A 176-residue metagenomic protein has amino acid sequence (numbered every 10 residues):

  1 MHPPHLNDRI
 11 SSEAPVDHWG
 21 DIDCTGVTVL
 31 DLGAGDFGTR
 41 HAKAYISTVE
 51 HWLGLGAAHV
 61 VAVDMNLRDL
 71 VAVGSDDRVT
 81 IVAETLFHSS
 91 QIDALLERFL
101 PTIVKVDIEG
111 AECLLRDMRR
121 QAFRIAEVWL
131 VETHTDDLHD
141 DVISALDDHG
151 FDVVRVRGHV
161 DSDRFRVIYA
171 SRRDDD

Functional and structural regions predicted by a protein language model:
P4-F87: SAM cofactor-binding core of SAM-dependent methyltransferases, primarily the Rossmann-like beta-alpha-beta module
E13-V16, I46, S89-S90, E112-R116 (+1 more regions): Structural motif corresponding to alpha-helix initiation and N-cap regions
W19-I22, S90-F99, D117-Q121: Short amphipathic alpha-helix with an adjacent loop that forms part of the alpha/beta core around
V29, A62, K105-D107, L130: Generic enzyme active-site microenvironment
G33-D36, K105-E109: Conserved S-adenosyl-L-methionine
H51-W52, I103, G110-D175: Conserved acidic-Pro-Pro-aromatic motif
E84-Q91, I108-G110: Conserved SAM/SAH-binding loop
F99-K105: A glycine-rich helix->loop->beta "capping" turn within Rossmann-like NAD(P)(H)-dependent oxidoreductase domains
